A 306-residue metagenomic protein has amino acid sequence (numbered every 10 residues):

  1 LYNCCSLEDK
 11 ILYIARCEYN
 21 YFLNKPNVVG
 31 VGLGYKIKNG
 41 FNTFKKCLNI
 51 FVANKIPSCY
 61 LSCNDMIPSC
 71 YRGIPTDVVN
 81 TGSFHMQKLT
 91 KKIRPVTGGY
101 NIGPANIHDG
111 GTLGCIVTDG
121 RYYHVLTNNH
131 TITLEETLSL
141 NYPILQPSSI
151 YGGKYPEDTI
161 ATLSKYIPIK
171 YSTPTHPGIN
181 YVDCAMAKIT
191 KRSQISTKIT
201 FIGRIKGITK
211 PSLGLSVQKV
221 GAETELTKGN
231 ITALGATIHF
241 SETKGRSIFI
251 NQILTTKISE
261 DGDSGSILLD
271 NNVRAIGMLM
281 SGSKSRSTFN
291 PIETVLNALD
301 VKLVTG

Functional and structural regions predicted by a protein language model:
L1-V117, I160, I292: Noncatalytic regulatory segments and standalone regulatory/sensor domains
I11, S266, K302-L303: N-terminal organellar transit peptides
P26, D65, S149, D300-L303: Generic low-complexity, intrinsically disordered sequence content enriched in small uncharged/hydrophobic residues
K88-Q252, T256, L269-N272, I276 (+3 more regions): Serine endopeptidase catalytic core focused on the charge-relay Asp
E260-S264: Short, small/polar residue-rich loop motifs at catalytic or cofactor-binding pockets
S283-K284: A short acidic/small-residue loop/turn micro-motif
G306: Cysteine/selenocysteine-centered motifs that mediate thiol-based redox chemistry or coordinate metal-sulfur cofactors
